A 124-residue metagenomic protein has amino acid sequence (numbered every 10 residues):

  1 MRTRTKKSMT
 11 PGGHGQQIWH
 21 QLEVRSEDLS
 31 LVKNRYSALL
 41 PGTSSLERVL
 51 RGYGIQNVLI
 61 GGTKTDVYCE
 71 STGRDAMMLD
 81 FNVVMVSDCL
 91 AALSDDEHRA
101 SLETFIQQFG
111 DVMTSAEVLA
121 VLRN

Functional and structural regions predicted by a protein language model:
M1, V49, M77-M78, S101-T104: Short, hinge-like loop/turn segments at secondary-structure boundaries
M1-Y53: Active-site alpha/beta core segments
L59-G62, N82-D95: A short glycine-rich beta-strand->turn/loop micro-motif centered on a GG-aromatic cluster
A92-I106: Active-site-proximal loop->helix
D111-N124: A charged, well-structured terminal subsegment
